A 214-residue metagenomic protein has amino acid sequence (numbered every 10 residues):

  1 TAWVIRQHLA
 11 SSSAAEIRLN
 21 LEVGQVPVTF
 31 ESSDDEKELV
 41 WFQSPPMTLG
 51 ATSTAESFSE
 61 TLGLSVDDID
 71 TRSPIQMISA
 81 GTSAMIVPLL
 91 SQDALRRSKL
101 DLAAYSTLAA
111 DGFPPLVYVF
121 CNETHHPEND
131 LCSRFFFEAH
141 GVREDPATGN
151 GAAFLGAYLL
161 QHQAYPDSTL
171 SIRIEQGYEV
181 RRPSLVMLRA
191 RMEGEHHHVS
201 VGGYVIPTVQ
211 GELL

Functional and structural regions predicted by a protein language model:
T1-L214: Active-site proximal loop and beta-alpha junction motif in alpha/beta enzyme cores
